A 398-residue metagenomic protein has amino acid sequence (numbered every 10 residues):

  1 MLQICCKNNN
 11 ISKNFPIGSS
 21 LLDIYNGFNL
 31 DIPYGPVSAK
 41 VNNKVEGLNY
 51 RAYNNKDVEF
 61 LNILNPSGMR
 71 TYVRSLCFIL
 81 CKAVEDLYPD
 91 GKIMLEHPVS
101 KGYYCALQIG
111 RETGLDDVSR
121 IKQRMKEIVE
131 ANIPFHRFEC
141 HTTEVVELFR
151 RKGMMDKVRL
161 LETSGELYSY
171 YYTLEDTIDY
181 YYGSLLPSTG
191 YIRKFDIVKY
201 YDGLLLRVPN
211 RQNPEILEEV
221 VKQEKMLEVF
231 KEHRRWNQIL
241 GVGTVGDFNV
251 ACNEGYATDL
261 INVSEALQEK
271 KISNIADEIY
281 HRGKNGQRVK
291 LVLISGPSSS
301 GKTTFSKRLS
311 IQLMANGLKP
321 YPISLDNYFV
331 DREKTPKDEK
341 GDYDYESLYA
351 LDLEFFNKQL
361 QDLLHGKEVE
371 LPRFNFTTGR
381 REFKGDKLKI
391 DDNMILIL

Functional and structural regions predicted by a protein language model:
M1-C77, C81-K82, D86-V99, G110-R111 (+2 more regions): Ubiquitin-like/PB1-type beta-grasp interaction modules and other compact soluble beta-rich domains
Y50-Y53, D57-M69, K92-V99, Y104-I275 (+1 more regions): Auxiliary tRNA-acceptor-end handling modules of aminoacyl-tRNA synthetases
V292-I294: Hydrophobic anchor at the beta1->P-loop junction of P-loop NTPases
S299: Walker A (P-loop) phosphate-binding loop of P-loop NTPases
K302: Conserved lysine of the Walker
F305, L309: Hydrophobic positions on the alpha1 helix immediately C-terminal to the Walker A/P-loop
I311-Y321: Post-Walker A helix-loop "phosphate-sensing" segment adjacent to the P-loop in P-loop NTPases
Y321, V330, K334-T377: Conserved nucleotide-sensing/catalytic segment adjacent to the nucleotide-binding pocket in NTP-handling enzymes
